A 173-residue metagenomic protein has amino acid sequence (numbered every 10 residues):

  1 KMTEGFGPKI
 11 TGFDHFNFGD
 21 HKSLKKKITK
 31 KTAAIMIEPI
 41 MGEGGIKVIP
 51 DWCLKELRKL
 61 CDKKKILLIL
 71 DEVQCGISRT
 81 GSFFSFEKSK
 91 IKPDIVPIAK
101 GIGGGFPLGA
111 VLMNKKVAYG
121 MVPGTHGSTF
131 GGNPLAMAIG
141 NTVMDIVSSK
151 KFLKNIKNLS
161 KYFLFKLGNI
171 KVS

Functional and structural regions predicted by a protein language model:
K1-S173: Conserved N-terminal phosphate-binding loop of PLP-dependent enzymes in the Aspartate aminotransferase
